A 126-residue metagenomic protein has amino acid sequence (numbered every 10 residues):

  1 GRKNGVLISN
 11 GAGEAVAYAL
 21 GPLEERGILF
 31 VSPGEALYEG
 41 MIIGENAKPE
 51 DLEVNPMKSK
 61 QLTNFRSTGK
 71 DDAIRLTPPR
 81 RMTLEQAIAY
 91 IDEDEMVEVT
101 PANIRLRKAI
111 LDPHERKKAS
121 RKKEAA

Functional and structural regions predicted by a protein language model:
G1-A126: Accessory interaction regions appended to the cores of large information-processing enzymes
